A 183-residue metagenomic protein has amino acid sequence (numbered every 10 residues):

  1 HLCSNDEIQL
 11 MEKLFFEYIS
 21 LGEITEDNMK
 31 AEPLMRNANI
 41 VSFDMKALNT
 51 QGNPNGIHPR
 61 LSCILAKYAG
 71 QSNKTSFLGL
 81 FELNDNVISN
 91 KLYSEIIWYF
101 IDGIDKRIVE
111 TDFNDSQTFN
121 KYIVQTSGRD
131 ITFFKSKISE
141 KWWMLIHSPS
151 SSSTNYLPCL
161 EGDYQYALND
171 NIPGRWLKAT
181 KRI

Functional and structural regions predicted by a protein language model:
H1-I183: Conserved alpha-helical scaffold segments that buttress catalytic/binding sites
